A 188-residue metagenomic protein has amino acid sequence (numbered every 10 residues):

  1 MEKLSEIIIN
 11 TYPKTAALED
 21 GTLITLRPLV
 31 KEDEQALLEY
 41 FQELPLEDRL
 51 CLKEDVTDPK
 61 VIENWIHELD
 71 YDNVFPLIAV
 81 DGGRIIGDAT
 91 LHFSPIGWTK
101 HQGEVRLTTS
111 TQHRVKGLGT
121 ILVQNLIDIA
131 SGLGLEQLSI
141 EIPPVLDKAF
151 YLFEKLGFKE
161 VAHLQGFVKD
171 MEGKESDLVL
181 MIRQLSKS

Functional and structural regions predicted by a protein language model:
M1-L18: Acyl-donor-binding surface of acyltransferase catalytic domains
I9, E54-H101, R106-S110, V123 (+1 more regions): Acetyl-CoA-dependent GNAT
T22-I24, G82-D88, S176: Glycine-rich phosphate/pyrophosphate-binding loop shared by adenosine-nucleotide-utilizing enzymes
L23-A36: A short beta-loop-alpha structural element at the N-terminal edge of CoA-dependent acyl/N-acetyltransferase catalytic
L107-Q112, K116, P144-V145: Active-site acidic-Proline motif in GNAT/NAT acetyltransferases
H113, G117-N125: Conserved acetyl-CoA pyrophosphate-binding loop and the N-cap/start of the following alpha-helix in GNAT-like
V123, A130-I142: Conserved GNAT acetyl-CoA-binding A-motif
S139-I142, E154-S176: Conserved catalytic-core motifs of GNAT/GCN5-like acyltransferases
